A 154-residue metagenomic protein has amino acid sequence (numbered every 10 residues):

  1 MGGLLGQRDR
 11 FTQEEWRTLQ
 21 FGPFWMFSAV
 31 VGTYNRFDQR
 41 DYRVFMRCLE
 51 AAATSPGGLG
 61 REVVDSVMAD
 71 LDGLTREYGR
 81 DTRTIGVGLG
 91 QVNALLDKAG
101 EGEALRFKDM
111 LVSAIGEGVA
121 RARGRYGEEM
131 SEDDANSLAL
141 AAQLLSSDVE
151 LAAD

Functional and structural regions predicted by a protein language model:
M1-D154: Small-residue-enriched hydrophobic alpha-helices in membranes
